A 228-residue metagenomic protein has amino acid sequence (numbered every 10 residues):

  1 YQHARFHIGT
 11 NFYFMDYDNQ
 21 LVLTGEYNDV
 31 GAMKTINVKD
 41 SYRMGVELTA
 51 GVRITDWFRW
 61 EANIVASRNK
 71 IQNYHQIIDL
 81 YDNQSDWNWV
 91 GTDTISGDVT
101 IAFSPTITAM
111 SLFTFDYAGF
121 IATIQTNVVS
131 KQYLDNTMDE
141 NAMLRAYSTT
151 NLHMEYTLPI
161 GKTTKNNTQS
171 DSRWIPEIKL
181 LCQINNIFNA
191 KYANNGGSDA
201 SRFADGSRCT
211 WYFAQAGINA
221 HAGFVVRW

Functional and structural regions predicted by a protein language model:
Y1-R5, D16, V52-F58, D116-G119 (+5 more regions): Outer-membrane beta-barrel strand-turn architecture
Q2-A4, D40-M44, F103-A109, A146-T150 (+2 more regions): Residues that define the transmembrane beta-barrel architecture of outer-membrane proteins
F6-T10, W60-A62, A109-S111, F120-I124 (+5 more regions): Transmembrane beta-strands of outer-membrane beta-barrel proteins
H7-Y17, K34-N136: Gram-negative outer-membrane beta-barrel transporters
Q20-D29, S67, Q72-D79, T126 (+3 more regions): Outer-membrane beta-barrel translocator domains and adjoining extracellular loop/strand segments of Gram-negative
L21-L23, L48, V226-R227: Extracellular/periplasmic, surface-exposed regions of secreted and cell-surface proteins
L23-N37, Y81-D93, A200-W211: Surface-exposed loop/turn segments flanking beta-strands in extracellular/periplasmic regions
K70, V128-L134, Y156-W228: C-terminal beta-signal and adjacent terminal beta-strands/loops of Gram-negative outer-membrane beta-barrel proteins
